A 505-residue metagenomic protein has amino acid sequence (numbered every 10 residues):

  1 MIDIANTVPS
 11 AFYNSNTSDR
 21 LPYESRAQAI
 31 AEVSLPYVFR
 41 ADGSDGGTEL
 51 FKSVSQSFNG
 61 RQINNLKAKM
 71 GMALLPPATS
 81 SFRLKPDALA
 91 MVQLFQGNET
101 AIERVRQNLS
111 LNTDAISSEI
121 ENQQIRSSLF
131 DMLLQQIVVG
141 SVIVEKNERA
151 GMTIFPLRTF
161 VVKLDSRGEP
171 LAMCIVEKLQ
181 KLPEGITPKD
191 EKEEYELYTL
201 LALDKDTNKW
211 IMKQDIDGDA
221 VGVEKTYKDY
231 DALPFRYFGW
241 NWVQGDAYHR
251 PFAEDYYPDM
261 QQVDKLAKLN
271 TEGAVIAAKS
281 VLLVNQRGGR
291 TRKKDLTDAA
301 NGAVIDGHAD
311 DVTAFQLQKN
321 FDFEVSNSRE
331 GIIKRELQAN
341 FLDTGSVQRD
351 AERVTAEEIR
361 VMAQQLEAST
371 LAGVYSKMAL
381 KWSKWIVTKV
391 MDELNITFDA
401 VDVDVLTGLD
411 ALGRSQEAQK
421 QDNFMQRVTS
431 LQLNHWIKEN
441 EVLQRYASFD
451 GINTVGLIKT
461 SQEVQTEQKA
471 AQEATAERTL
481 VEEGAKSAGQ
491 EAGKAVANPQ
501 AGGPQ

Functional and structural regions predicted by a protein language model:
M1-L182: Extended, helix-rich architectural segments
M1-S25, V38-D42, L283-Q505: C-terminal anchoring/interaction modules
I2, S110, D114-N122, D131-V138 (+11 more regions): A broad, structural surface signal
Y13, V138-V139, E145-A299: Structured, contiguous alpha/beta core segments that scaffold functional sites
P36-I63, I120, E177-I211, D295-L317: An N-terminal domain-start capping segment
K69-P76, Y257-E272, Q444-S448: Short, hydrophobic/amphipathic alpha-helical patches that form generic packing surfaces within helical domains
Q96-Q107, I116-M132, A247-Y257, L317-E324 (+3 more regions): Generic amphipathic alpha-helical segments used as scaffolds and interaction surfaces in large, multi-domain proteins
R104-Q107, L111-A115, Q124, S128-L129 (+7 more regions): Exposed alpha-helical structural elements
